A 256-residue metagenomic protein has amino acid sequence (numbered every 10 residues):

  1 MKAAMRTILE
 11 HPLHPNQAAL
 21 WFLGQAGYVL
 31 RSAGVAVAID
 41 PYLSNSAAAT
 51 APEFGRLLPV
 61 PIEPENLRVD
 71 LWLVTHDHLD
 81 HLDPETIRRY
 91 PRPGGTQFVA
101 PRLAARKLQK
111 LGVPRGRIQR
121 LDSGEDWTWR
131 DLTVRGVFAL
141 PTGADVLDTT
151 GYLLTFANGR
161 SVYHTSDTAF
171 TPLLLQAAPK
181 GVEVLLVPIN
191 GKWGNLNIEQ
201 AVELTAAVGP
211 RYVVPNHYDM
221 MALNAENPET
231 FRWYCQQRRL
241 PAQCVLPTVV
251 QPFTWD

Functional and structural regions predicted by a protein language model:
M1-A38, Y42-A47, A51-P52, T230-Y234 (+2 more regions): Zn-dependent metallo-beta-lactamase
P12, A33-L73, D77, P84-R89 (+2 more regions): Pre-active-site segment of Zn-dependent metallo-hydrolases
L13-A18, R31-V37, D126-R135, T155-S161 (+1 more regions): Beta-strand-turn-beta hairpins that frame and shape the catalytic cleft of phosphate-ester-processing enzymes
I39-D40, R68-L82, V99-R102, V162-T168 (+3 more regions): Active-site neighborhood of phospho(di)ester-bond hydrolases with catalytic His/Asp-centered motifs
S46, H78-L82, A105-K107, E125-T128 (+5 more regions): Active-site environment of divalent metal-dependent phosphoester hydrolases
V60-W127: Active-site HxH/HxHxD metal-binding segment of metal-dependent hydrolases
E85, L140-A207: Active-site-proximal loop/helix segments of hydrolase catalytic cores
Q97, G112-T128, Q176, V202-D256: Binuclear metal-ion centers of metallo-dependent hydrolases, dominated by the metallo-beta-lactamase
